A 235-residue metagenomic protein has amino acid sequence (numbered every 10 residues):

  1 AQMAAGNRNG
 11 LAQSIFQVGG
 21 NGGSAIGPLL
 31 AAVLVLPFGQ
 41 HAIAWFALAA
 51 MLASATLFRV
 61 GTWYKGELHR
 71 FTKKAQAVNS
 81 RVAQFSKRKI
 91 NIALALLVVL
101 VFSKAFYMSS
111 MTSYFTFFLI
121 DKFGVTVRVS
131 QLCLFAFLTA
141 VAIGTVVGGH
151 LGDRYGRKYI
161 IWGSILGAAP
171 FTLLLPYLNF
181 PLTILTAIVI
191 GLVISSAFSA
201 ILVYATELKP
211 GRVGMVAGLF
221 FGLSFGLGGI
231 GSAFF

Functional and structural regions predicted by a protein language model:
A1-A5, S196-K209: Intracellular juxtamembrane helix-capping segments at the cytosolic ends of symmetry-related transmembrane helices
A1-G19: Cytoplasmic helix-loop-helix junction between adjacent transmembrane helices in 12-TM secondary transporters
F16-W63: Helix-loop-helix hairpin linking two adjacent transmembrane segments in secondary transporters
F46, R59-A83: Flexible cytoplasmic inter-helical loops of multi-pass small-molecule transporters
N91-F135: Extracytoplasmic gate region of multi-pass secondary transporters
T145-G156: Helix-to-loop junctions at the C-terminal end of transmembrane segments in multipass secondary transporters
Y159-L173: Structural signature of the two symmetry-related core transmembrane helices
G211-F235: A late C-terminal transmembrane helix in Major Facilitator Superfamily
